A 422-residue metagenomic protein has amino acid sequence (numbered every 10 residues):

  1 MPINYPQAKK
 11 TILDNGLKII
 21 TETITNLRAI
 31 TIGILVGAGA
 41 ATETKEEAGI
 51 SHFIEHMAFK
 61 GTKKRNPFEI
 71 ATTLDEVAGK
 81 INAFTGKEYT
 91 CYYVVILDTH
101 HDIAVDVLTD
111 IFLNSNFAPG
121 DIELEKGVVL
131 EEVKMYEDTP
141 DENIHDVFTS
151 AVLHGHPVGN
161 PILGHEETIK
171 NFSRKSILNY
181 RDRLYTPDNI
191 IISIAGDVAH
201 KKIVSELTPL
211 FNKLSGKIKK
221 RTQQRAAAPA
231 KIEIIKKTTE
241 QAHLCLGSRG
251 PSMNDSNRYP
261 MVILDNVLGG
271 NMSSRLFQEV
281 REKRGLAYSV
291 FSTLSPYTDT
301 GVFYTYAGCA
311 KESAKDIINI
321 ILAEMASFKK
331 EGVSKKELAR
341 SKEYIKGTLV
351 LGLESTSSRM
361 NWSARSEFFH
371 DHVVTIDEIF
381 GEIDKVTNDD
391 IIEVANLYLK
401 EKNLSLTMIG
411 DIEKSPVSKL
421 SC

Functional and structural regions predicted by a protein language model:
M1-A29: N- or domain-start disorder-to-order transition segments that initiate the globular core
P2-Y5, K219, A226-P229: Short solvent-exposed loop/turn micro-motifs enriched in small/polar/acidic residues
Q7-K10, T222, I232: Short, acidic/polar N-cap/turn motifs at the starts of alpha helices
I12, T23, P67-K219, I234 (+5 more regions): Charge-rich, well-structured scaffold segments of protease-associated domains
G16, T23-L74, F148, Y185 (+2 more regions): Active/ligand-binding-proximal structured segments within catalytic/core domains that scaffold catalytic residues
I32-V36, L108, A242-L244: A short acidic-to-branched-hydrophobic micro-motif
S205, Q224-A226, R258: Double-stranded RNA-binding/processing signature
E206, A227, T239-G247: Acidic, glycine-rich loop-and-beta core segments that form the ion-binding/anion-interacting portion of active sites
